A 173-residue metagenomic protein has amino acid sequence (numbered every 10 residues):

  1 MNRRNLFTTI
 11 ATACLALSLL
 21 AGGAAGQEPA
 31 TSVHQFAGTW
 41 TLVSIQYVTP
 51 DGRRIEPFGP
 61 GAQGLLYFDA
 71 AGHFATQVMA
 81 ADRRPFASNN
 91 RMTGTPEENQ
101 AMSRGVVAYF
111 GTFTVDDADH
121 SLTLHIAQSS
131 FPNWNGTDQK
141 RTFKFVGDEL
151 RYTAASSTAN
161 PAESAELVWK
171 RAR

Functional and structural regions predicted by a protein language model:
M1-A13: Bacterial N-terminal signal peptides that target proteins for export
T12, L17, G22-R173: Lipid interaction determinants
